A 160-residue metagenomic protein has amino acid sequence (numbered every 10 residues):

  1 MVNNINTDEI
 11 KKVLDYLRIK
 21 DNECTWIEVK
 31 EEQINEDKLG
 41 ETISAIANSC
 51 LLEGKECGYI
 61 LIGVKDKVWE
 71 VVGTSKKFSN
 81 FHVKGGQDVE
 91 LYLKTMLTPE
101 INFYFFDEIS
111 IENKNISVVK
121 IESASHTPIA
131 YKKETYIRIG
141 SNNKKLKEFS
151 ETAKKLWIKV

Functional and structural regions predicted by a protein language model:
M1-V160: Conserved N-terminal catalytic/coupling substructures associated with nucleotide/phosphate chemistry
